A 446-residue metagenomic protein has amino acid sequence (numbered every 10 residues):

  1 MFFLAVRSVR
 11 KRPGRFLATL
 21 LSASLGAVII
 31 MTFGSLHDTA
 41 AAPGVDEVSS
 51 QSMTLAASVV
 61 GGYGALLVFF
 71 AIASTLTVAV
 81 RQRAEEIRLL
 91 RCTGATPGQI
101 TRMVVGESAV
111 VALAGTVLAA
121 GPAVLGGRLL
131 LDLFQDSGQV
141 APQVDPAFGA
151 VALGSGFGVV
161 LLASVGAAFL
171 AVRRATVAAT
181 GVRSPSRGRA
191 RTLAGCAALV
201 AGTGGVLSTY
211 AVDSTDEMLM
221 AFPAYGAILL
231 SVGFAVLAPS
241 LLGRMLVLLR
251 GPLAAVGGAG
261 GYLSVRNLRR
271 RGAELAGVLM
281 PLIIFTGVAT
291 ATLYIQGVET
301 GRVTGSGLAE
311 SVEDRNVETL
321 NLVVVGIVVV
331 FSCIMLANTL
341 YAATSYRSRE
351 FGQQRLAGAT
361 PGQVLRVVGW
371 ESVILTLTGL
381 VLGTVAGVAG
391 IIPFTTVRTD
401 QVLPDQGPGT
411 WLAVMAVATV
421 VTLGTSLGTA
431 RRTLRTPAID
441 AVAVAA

Functional and structural regions predicted by a protein language model:
M1-A18, Q82-E86, L131-G154, L162-P281 (+2 more regions): Feature of multi-pass inner-membrane transport and sensor proteins that recognizes transmembrane helices together
G14-A40, Q51-E85, A109-L118, P122 (+8 more regions): Hydrophobic alpha-helical transmembrane segments of multi-pass inner-membrane transport and secretion
V28-T39, L76, A109-G138, A152-R174 (+2 more regions): Small-residue-rich transmembrane alpha-helices
I29-V59, T77, L131-D136, Y210-A224 (+4 more regions): Alpha-helical transmembrane segments
E47-Y63, S137-G166, S186-A198, V312-V323 (+2 more regions): Conserved transmembrane alpha-helices of multi-pass membrane proteins, especially helix-helix packing segments enriched
T101-V110, L365-G369, V373: Interfacial transmembrane-helix starts/ends
R315-T319, Q353, P361-L365: Folded interaction domains in cell-surface recognition and envelope-stress signaling
